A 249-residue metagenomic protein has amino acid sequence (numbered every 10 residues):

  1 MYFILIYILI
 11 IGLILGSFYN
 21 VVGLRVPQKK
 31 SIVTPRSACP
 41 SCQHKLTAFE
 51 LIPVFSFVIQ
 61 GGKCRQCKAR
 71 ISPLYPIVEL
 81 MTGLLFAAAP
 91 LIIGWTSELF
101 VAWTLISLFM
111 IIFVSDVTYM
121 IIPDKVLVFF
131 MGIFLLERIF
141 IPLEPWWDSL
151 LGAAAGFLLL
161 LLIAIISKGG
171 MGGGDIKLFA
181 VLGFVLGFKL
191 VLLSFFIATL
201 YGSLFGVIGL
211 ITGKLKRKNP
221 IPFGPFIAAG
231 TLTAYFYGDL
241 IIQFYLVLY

Functional and structural regions predicted by a protein language model:
M1-L9, Y75, E79, E98 (+6 more regions): Residue-level signature of transmembrane alpha-helical entry/exit and packing/kink sites in multi-pass membrane
F3-N20, A164-G170, A180-Y249: Alpha-helical transmembrane segments
S17-Y19, V78-G83: Replace "small metal-dependent catalytic modules" with "small catalytic or cofactor-binding modules
Y19-L74, F223: Membrane-proximal soluble regions of multi-pass membrane proteins
N20, L24, F86-L91, F109-D116 (+4 more regions): Structural signal for membrane-spanning alpha-helices in multi-pass inner-membrane proteins, emphasizing helix cores
K29-K30, R65-Y75, V114-V128, I165-I176 (+1 more regions): Interhelical loop and helix-boundary elements at the membrane-water interface of polytopic inner-membrane proteins
A89-V101: Transmembrane helix-loop-helix
F100-L204, F244-Y249: Functional transmembrane core segments of multi-pass inner-membrane proteins
